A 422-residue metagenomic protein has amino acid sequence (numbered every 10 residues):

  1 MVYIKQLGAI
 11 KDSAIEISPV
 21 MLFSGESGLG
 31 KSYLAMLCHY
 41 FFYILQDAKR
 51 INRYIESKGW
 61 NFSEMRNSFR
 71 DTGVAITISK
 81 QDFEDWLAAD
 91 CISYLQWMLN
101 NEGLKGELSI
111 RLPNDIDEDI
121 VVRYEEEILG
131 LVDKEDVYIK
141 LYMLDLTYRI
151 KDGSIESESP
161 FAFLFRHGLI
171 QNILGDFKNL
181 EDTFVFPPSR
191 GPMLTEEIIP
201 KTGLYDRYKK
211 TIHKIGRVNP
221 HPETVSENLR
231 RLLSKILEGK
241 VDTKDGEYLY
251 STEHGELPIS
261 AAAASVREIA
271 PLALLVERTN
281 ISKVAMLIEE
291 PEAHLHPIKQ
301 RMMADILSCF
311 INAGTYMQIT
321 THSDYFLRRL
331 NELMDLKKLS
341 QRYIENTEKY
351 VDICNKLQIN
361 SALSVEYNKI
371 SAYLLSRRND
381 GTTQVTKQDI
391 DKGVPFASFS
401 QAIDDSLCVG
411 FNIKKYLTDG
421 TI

Functional and structural regions predicted by a protein language model:
M1-I199, R328, M334-L363, T383-D389 (+2 more regions): P-loop NTPase switch/coupling surface
G25-G28, S32-Y33, D242-R301: Conserved ABC ATPase signature
C38-L45, L275-R278, I306-C309: Walker A/P-loop NTP-binding motif
V185-F186, S364-S376: Extended hydrophobic secondary-structure segments that form protein cores and membrane-embedded regions
Y205-Y208, I212-G246, S251: ABC-family P-loop ATPase nucleotide-binding domains
Q300-N312: Helical segment within the ABC ATPase nucleotide-binding domain
Y316-T320: Conserved H-loop
T321-Y325: Conserved H-loop
